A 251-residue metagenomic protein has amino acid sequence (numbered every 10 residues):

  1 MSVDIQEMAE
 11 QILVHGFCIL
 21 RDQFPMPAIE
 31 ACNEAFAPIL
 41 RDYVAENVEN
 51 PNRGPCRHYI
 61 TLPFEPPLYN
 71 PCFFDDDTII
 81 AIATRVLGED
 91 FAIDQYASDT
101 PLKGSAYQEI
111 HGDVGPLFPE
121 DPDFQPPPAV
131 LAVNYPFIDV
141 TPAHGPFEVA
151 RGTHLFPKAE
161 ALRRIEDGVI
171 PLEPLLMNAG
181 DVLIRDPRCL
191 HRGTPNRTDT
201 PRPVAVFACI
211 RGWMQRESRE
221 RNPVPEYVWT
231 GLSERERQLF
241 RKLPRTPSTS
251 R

Functional and structural regions predicted by a protein language model:
M1-V14, R21-D121: Non-heme Fe(II)-dependent double-stranded beta-helix
P67-C72, I170-E173, R192-T194: Active-site rim elements
Y96-S98, V133-Y135, A205-C209: A structural signal for short, well-ordered beta-strand segments
S105-L176, M214-P223: Catalytic core of non-heme Fe(II) oxygenases with the double-stranded beta-helix
L172, A179, T200-V204: Active-site lining segments that contact anionic ligands and/or coordinate catalytic metals
M177-H191: Conserved metal-binding segment of the jelly-roll/cupin
C189-R251: Non-heme Fe(II)/2-oxoglutarate
